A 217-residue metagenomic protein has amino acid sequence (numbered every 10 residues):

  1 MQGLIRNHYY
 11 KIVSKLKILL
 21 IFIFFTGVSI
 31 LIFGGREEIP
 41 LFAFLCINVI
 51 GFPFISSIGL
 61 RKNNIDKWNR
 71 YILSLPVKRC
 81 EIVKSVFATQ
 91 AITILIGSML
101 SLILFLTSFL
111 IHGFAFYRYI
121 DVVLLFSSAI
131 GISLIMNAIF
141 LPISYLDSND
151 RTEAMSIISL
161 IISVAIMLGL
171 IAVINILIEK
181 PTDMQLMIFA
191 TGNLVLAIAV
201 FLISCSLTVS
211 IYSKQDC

Functional and structural regions predicted by a protein language model:
M1-K67, S85-C217: Hydrophobic alpha-helical transmembrane segments of membrane proteins
L73-R79: Short helix-to-coil transition segments within interhelical loops that connect adjacent transmembrane helices
E81-V83: Alpha-helix N-cap/helix-start motif at helix boundaries, enriched for small hydrophobics
